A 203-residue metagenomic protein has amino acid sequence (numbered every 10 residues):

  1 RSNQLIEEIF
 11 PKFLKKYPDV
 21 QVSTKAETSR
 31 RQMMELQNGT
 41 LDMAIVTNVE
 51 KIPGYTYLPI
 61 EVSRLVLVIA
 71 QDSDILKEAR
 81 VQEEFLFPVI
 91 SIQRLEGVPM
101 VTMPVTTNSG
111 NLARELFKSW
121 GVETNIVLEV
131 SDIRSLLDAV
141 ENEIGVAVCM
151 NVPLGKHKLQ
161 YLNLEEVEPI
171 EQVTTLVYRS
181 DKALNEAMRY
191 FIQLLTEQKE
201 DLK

Functional and structural regions predicted by a protein language model:
R1-Y17, Q21-M34, A183-R189: N-terminal winged-helix
N3, Q37, Q71-P88, K158 (+3 more regions): Inter-domain helical "communication" segments and dimerization helices that couple sensory or membrane-embedded modules
L5, N163-K203: A late-sequence structural motif
E8-K12, S29-D72, L76-A79, L136 (+1 more regions): Short beta-strand-centered segments that line the small-molecule binding cleft or hinge of alpha/beta clamshell
D19-S23, N125-V127, V173: Residues at or immediately flanking beta-strands
T28-M33, Q37-L41, V46-T47, N108-L162: Hydrophobic hinge/microswitch elements
I52-P59, S63, I90, R134-D181: Beta-alpha-beta core module
K77, E83-W120, L184-M188, I192 (+1 more regions): Secondary-structure junction motif
